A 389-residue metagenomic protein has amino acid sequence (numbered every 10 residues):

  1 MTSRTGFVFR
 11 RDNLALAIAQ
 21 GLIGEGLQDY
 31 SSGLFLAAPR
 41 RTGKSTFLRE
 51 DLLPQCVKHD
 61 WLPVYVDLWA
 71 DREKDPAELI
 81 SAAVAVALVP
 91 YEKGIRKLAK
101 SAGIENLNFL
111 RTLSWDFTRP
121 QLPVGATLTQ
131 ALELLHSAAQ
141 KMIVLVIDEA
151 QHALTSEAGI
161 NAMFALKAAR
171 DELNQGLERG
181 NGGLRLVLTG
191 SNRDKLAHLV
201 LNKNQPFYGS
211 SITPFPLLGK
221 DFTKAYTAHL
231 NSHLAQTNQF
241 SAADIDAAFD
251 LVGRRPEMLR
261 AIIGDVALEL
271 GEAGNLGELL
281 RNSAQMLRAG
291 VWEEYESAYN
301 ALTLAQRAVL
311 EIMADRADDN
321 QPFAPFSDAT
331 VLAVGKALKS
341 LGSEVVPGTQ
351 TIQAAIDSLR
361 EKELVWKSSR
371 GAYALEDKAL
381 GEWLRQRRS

Functional and structural regions predicted by a protein language model:
M1-A37, P54-V57, W69, E361-W366: A short, basic N-terminal segment
Y30-L145, A150-L154, G159, L184 (+2 more regions): P-loop NTPase nucleotide-binding core
H152-N202, F215: Sensor-1/coupling segment of RecA-like P-loop NTPase cores
F215-D244, L251: Conserved small helical "lid"/interfacial subdomain of P-loop NTPases
M258-P347: Winged-helix-like regulatory helical subdomains adjacent to P-loop NTPase cores
L341-K362, K367: Short amphipathic alpha-helical interaction segments
G371-D377: Minor-groove-contacting beta-hairpin "wing" of winged helix-turn-helix DNA-binding domains
K378-S389: Short, amphipathic alpha-helical interaction segments positioned at domain boundaries
